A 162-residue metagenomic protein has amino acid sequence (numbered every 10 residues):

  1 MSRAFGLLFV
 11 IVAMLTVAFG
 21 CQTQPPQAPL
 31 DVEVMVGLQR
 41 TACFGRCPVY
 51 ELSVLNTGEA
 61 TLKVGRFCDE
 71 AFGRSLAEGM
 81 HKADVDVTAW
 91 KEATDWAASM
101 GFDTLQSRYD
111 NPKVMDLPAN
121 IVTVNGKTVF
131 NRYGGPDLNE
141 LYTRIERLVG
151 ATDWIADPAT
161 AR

Functional and structural regions predicted by a protein language model:
A4-G6, C21-F44, Y50, T94-R162: Short, well-ordered, aromatic-rich surface patches in folded extracellular/luminal domains
L8-A18: Bacterial N-terminal signal peptides
Y50-V54, M80-D84, N120: Hydrophobic/aromatic beta-strand elements that line small-molecule binding cavities or substrate pockets in beta-rich
N56-A60: Structural signal for glycine-centered tight turns and loop->strand junctions in beta-sheet-rich domains
T61-E70, D116-L117, T123: Short, compositionally biased low-complexity segments
K63-T104: A short-motif feature that recognizes glycine-rich, charge-decorated loops that bind or process nucleotide phosphates
